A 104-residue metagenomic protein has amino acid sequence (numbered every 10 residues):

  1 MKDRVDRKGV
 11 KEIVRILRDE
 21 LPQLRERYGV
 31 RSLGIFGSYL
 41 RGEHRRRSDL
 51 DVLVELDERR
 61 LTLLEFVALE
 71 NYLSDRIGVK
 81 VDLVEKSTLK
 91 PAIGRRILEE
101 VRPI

Functional and structural regions predicted by a protein language model:
M1-S32, R41-R46, D57-I104: Catalytic core of pol beta-like nucleotidyltransferases
I35: Conserved histidines in hydrophobic membrane contexts and catalytic metal-binding motifs
S38: Catalytic DNA-binding helix-loop module of base-excision-repair DNA glycosylases/AP lyases
D49-D51: Structural signature of the urease/amidohydrolase superfamily beta/alpha-barrel
L53-E55: Short hydrophobic/aromatic beta-strand micro-patches that form the beta-sheet surface supporting nucleotide- or nucleic
